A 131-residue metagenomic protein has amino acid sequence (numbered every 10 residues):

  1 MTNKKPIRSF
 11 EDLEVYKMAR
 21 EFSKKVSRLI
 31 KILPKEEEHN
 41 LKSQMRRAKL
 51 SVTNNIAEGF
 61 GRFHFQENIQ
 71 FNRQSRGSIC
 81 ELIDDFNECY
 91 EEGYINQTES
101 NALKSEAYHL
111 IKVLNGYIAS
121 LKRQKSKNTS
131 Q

Functional and structural regions predicted by a protein language model:
M1-Q131: Amphipathic alpha-helical assembly/interaction segments
